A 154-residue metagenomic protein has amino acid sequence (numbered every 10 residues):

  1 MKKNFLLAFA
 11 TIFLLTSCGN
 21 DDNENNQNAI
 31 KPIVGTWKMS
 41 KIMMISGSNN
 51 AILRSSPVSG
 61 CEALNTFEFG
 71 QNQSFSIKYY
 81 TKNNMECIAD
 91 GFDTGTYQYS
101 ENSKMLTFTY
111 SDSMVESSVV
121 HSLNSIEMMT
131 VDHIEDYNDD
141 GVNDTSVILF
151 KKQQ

Functional and structural regions predicted by a protein language model:
M1-N4, G19: Positively charged n-region of N-terminal signal peptides that target proteins for export
F5-A10: Sec-dependent signal peptide hydrophobic core
L14-S17: C-terminal motif of bacterial Sec signal peptides marking the signal peptidase cleavage site
G19-T94, S100-Q154: Lipid interaction determinants
